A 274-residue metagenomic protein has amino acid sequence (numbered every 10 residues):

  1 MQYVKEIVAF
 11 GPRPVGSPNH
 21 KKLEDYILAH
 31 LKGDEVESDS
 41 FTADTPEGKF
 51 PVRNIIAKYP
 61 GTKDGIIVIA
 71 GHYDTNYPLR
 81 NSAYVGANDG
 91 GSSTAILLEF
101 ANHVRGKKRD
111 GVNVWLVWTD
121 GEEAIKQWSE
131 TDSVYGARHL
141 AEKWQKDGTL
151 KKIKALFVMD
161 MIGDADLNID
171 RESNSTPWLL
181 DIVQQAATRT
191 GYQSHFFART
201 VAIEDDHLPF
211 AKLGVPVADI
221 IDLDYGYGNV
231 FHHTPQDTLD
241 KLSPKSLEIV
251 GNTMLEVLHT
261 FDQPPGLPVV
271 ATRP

Functional and structural regions predicted by a protein language model:
Q2-E6, P18, K22-H30, E35-V36 (+8 more regions): Extracytoplasmic/secreted proteins, especially bacterial periplasmic and envelope-associated proteins
Q2-R13, R80, W118, D160 (+2 more regions): Acidic/histidine-rich, surface-exposed loop or edge segments in extracytoplasmic proteins
Q2-T62: A non-catalytic alpha/beta surface segment that caps or lines the substrate-entry region of metallo-dependent hydrolase
K5-R13, L28, K32-E37, E99-R109 (+5 more regions): Sec-exported extracytoplasmic/periplasmic mature domains
N19, T42-D44, A155, D164-R273: Active-site-adjacent substrate-binding region of metalloamidase/peptidase-like peptide-processing proteins
I56, I66-A70, W115-W118, K154-D160 (+1 more regions): Structural recognition of the beta-strand scaffold that forms the well-ordered cores of secreted hydrolase catalytic
P60-T62, H72-D74, G121-E122, I162: Solvent-exposed coil/turn segments that connect beta secondary-structure elements in extracytoplasmic/periplasmic
Y84-Q184, A202, H207: Acidic/histidine-rich catalytic neighborhood of metal-dependent amide-processing enzymes
